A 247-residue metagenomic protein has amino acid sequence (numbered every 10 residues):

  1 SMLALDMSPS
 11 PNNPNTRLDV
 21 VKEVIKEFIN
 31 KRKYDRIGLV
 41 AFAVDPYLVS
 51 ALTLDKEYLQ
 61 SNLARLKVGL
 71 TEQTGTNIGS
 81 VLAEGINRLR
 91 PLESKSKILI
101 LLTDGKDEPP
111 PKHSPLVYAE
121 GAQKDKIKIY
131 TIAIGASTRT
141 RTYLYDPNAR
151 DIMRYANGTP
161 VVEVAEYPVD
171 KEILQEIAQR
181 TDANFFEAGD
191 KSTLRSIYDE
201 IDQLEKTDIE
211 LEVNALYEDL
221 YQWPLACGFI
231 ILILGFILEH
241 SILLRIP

Functional and structural regions predicted by a protein language model:
M2-I37, T53-Y58: …and closely analogous acidic/polar surface helices at protein-protein or active-site interfaces in A-domain-like
L3-L5, L48-S50, E108-K112, T138-T142 (+1 more regions): Extracytoplasmic/secreted cell-surface and envelope-processing proteins
A4-P9, D45-I78, I177-R180: Short, charged loop segments at secondary-structure junctions
V20, R36-F42, Q60-N62, I98-L102 (+2 more regions): Soluble periplasmic/extracytoplasmic beta-strand elements of cell-envelope proteins
K26-Y34, V44, A64, V68 (+5 more regions): Sec-exported extracytoplasmic/periplasmic mature domains
Q73-T76, I98, G105-E176, R180: VWA/integrin I-like adhesion module and closely mimicked acidic/polar interface patches used
N184, A188-L220: Juxtamembrane amphipathic/hinge helix adjacent to a transmembrane helix
T207-P247: C-terminal signal-anchor/stop-transfer transmembrane helix together with its immediate cytosolic, Lys/Arg-enriched
